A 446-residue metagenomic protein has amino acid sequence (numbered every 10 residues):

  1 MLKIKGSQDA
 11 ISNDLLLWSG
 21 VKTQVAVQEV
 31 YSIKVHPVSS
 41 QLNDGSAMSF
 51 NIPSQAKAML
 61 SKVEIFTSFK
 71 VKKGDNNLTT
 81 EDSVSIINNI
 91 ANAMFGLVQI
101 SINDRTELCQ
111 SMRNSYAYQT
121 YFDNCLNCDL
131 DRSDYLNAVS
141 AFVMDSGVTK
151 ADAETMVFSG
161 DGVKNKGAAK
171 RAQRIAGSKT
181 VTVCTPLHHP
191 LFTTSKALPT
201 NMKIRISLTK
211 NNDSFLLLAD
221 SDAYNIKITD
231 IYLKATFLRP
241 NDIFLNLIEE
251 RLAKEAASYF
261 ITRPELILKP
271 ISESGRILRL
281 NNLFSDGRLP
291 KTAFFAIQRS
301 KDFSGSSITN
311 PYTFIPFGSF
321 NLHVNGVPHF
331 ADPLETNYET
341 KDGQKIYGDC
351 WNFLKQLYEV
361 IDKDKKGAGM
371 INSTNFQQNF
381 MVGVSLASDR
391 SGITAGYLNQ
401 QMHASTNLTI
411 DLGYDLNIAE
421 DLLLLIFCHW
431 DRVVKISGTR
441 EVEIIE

Functional and structural regions predicted by a protein language model:
M1-E446: Short, low-complexity Pro/Thr/Gly
